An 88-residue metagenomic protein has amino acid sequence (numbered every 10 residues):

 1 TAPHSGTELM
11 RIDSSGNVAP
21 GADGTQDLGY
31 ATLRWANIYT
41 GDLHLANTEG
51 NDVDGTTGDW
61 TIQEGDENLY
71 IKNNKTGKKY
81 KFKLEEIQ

Functional and structural regions predicted by a protein language model:
T1-E8, S14-G29, D66-K79: Right-handed beta-helix
R34-Q88: A signal for long, low-complexity, Ser/Thr/Asn-enriched, surface-exposed stalk/shaft and domain-boundary segments
